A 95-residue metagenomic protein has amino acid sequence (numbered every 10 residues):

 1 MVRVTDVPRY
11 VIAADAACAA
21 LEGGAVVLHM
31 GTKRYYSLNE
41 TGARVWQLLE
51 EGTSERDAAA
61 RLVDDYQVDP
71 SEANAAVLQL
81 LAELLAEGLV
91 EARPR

Functional and structural regions predicted by a protein language model:
M1-A25: Long, low-complexity, charged/polar intrinsically disordered regions in eukaryotic proteins
L21, R34-R95: Long, charge-rich, low-complexity alpha-helical segments
